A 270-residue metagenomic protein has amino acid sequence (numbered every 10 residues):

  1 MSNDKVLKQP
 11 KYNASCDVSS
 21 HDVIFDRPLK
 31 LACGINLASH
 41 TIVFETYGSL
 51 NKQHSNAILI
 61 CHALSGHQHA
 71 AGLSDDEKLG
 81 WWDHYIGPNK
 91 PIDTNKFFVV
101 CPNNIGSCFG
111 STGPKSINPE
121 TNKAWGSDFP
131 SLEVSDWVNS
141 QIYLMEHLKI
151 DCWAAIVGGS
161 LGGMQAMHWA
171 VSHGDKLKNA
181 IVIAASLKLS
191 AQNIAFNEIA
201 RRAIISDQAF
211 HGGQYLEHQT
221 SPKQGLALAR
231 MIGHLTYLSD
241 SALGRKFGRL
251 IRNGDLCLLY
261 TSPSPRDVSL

Functional and structural regions predicted by a protein language model:
S2-I60, S74: Catalytic-loop region of hydrolases
E45-L50, H54-N118: N-terminal cap/lid subdomain of alpha/beta-hydrolase-fold enzymes
N122-F129, G213-L216: Short glycine/proline- and acidic residue-enriched helix-loop micro-motifs that form flexible lids or anion-recognition
P130-V138, L161: Conserved donor sugar-nucleotide recognition element shared by glycan-biosynthetic enzymes
S135-W153: Conserved acidic catalytic loop of the alpha/beta-hydrolase fold
A154-A155, S160-V182, K188-A191: Conserved hydrolase catalytic core segment
K176, V182-S262: Alpha/beta-hydrolase-fold enzymes
Y260-L270: Single conserved hydrophobic/aromatic residue that forms the stacking wall/gate of nucleotide- or nucleobase-binding
